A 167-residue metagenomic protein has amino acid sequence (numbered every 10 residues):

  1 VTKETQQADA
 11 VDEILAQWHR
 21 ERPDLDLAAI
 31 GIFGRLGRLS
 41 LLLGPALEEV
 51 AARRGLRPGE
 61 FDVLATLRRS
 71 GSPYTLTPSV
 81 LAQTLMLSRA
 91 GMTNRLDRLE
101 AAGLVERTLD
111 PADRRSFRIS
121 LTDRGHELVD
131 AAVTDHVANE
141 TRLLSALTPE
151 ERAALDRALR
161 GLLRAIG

Functional and structural regions predicted by a protein language model:
V1-D24, E150-G167: C-terminal regulatory/oligomerization modules of transcriptional regulators
A8-A16, L27-A28, S70-S72, L104-R107: Short acidic/polar alpha-helix capping motifs at helix-coil junctions
A10, A28, I32-R35, L39-L47 (+3 more regions): C-terminal ligand-sensing/allosteric alpha-helical core of TetR-family HTH transcriptional regulators
Q17, E21, L42, A46-V50 (+9 more regions): Solvent-exposed, charged/polar functional surfaces in cytosolic regulatory/catalytic domains
L25, L56-P58, L121, L147: Alpha-helical hairpin
L27, G34-G37, L41-S88: N-terminal helix-turn-helix DNA-binding core of bacterial DNA-binding proteins
D97-R157: Charged, amphipathic alpha-helical coiled-coil/dimerization segments
